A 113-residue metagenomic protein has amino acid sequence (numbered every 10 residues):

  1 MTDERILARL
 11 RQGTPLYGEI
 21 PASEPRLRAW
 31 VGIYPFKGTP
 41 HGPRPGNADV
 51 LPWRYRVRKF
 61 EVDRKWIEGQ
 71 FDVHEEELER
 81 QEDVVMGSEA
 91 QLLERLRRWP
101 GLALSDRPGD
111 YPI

Functional and structural regions predicted by a protein language model:
M1-T39: Negatively charged, low-complexity tracts enriched in Asp/Glu with abundant Ser/Thr
T2-D3, R64-I113: Mixed-charge, Lys/Arg-enriched low-complexity segments
L7, R11-G13, R28-W30, R56-E61 (+3 more regions): Small/flexible residues
L10, S23, L27, A48-D49 (+3 more regions): Short linear sequence motifs
Y34-H74: A short, structured beta-strand/loop element
